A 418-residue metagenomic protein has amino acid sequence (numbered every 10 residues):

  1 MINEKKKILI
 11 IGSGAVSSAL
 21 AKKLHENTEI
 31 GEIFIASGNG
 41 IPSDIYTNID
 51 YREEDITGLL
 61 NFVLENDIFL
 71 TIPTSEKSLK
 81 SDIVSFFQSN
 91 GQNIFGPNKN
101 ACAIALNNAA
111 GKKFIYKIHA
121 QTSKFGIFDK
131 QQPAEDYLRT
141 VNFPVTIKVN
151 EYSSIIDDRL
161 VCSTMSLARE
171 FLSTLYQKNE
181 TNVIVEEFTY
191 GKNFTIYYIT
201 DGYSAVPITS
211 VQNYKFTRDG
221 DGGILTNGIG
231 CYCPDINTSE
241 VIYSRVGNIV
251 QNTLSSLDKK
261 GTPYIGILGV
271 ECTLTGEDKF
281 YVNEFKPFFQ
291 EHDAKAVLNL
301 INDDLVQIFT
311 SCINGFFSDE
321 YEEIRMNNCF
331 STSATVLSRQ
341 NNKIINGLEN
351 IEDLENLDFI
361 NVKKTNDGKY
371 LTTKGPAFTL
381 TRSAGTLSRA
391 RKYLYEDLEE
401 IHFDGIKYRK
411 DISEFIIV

Functional and structural regions predicted by a protein language model:
M1-K99, Y393: ATP-binding N-terminal substructure of ATP-dependent carboxylate-amine bond-forming enzymes
G96-R159: A conserved helix-loop-beta module that forms one wall/lid of the active-site cleft in ATP-utilizing catalytic domains
D158-H292: Internal nucleotide-binding/catalytic subdomain
C231-P234, T332-T335, P376-A384: Short, well-ordered beta-strand elements within core beta-sheets of diverse protein domains
V246-G269, K286-L354, T365: Active-site "cap" helix and flanking loop/linker of ATP-utilizing ligase/carboxylase catalytic domains
N346-T379: Generic long, charged, amphipathic alpha-helical segments
N366, T372-V418: Generic C-terminus detector
